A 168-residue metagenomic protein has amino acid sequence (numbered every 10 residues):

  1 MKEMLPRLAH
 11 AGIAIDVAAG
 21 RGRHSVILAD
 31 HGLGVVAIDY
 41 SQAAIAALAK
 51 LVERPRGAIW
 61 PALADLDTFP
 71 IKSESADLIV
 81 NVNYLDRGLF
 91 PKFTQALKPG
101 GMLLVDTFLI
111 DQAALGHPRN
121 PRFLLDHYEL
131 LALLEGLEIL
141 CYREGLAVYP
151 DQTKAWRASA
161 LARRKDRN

Functional and structural regions predicted by a protein language model:
A11-G20: Conserved class I S-adenosyl-L-methionine
G34-D39: Conserved SAM-binding motif I beta-strand of class I
S41-A43: Conserved SAM/SAH-binding beta-strand->alpha-helix loop
L48-A49: Conserved SAM-binding loop
P55-L66: Conserved SAM-binding strand-loop segment of SAM-dependent methyltransferases
I71-L78: A short acidic, Gly/Pro-enriched loop at the edge of an enzyme's catalytic core that lines a small-molecule cofactor
G101-F108: Conserved beta-strand signature within the Rossmann-like core of class I S-adenosyl-L-methionine
V148-N168: Core SAM-dependent methyltransferase catalytic element
